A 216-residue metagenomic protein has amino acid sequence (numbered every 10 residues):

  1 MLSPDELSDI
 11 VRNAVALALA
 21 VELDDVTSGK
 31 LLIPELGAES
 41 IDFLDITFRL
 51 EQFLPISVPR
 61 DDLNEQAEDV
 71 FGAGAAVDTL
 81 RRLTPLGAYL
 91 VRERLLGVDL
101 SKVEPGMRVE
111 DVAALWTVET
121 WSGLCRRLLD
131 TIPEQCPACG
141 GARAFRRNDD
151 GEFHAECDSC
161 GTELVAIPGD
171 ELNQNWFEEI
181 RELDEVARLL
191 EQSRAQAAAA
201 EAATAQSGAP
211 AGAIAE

Functional and structural regions predicted by a protein language model:
M1-F48, Q52-G208, G212-E216: Phosphopantetheine-dependent thiolation modules in NRPS/PKS and related acyl-activating systems
